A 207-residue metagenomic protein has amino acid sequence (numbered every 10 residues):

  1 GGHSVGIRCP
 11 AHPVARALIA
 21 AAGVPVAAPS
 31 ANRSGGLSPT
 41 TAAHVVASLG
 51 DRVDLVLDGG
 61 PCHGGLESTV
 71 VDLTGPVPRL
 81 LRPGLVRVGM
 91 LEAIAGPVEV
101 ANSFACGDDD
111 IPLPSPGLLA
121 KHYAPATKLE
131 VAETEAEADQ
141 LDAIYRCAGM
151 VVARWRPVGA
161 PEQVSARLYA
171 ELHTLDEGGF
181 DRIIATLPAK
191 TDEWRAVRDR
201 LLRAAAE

Functional and structural regions predicted by a protein language model:
G1-E207: Active-site-adjacent structural elements in enzyme catalytic cores
